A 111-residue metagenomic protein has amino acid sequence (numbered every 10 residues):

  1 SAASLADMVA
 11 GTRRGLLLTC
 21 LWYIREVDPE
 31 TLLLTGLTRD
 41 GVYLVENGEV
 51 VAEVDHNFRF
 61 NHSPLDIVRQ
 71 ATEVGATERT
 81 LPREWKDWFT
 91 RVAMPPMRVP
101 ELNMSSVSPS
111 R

Functional and structural regions predicted by a protein language model:
S1-R111: Dual-mode signal for accessory low-complexity, basic/Gly-rich regions
